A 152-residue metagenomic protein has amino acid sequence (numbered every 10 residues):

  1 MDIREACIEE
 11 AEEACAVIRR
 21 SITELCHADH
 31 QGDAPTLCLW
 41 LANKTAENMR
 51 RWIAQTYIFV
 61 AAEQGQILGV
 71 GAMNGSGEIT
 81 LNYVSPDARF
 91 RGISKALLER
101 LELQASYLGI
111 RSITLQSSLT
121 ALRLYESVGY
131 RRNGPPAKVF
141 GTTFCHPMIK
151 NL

Functional and structural regions predicted by a protein language model:
M1-E12, N151: Conserved N-terminal entry element of GNAT/NAT acetyltransferase domains
E5-E9, A16-D87, L98-R100, Q104: Acetyl-CoA-dependent GNAT
Y83, S106, R123, T142-T143: Short secondary-structure boundary/hinge segments and terminal tails
A88, L124-Y125, Y130: Conserved hydrophobic/aromatic "anchor" residues that stabilize well-ordered secondary structure elements
G92: Glycine-rich phosphate-binding loop
L97, A121-L124: Conserved short alpha-helix immediately C-terminal to the canonical SAM/SAH-binding motif I of Rossmann-like
G109-R111, L115-T120, V128, G134 (+1 more regions): C-terminal "cap" of GNAT-fold acetyltransferases
